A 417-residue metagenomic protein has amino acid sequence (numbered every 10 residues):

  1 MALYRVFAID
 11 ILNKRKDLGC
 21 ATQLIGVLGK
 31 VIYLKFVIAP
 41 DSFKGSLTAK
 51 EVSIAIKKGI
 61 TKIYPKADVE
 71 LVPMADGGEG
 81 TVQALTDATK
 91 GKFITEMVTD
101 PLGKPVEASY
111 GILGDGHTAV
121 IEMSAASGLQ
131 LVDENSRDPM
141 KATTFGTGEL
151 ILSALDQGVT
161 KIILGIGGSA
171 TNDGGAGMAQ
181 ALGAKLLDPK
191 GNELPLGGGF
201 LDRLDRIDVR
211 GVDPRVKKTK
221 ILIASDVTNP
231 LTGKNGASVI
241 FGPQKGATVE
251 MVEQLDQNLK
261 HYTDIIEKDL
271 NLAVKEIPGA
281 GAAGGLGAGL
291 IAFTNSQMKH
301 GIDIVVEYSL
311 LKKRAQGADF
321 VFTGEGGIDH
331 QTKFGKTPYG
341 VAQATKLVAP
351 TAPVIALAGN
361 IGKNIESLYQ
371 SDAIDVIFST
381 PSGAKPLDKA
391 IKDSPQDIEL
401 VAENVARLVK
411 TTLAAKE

Functional and structural regions predicted by a protein language model:
Y4, D10-N13, D17: Intrinsic-disorder-associated, low-complexity terminal segments enriched in Asp/Asn/His/Tyr and depleted of Lys/Arg
F7, I32-Y33: Phospho-regulatory, low-complexity terminal regions
L24: Cationic, low-complexity basic patches in intrinsically disordered or flexible, solvent-exposed regions
Y33-I166, A170-E417: N-terminal loops that bind phosphate or other acidic moieties and the adjacent beta-alpha structural core
